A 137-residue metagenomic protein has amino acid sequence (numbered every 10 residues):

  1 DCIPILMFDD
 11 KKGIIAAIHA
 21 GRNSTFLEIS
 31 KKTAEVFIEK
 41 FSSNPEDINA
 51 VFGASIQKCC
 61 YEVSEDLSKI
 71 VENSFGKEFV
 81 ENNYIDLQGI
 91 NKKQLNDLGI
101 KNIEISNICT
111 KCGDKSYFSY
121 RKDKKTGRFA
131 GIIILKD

Functional and structural regions predicted by a protein language model:
D1-D137: Active-site microenvironment for binding and transforming phosphate-containing groups
